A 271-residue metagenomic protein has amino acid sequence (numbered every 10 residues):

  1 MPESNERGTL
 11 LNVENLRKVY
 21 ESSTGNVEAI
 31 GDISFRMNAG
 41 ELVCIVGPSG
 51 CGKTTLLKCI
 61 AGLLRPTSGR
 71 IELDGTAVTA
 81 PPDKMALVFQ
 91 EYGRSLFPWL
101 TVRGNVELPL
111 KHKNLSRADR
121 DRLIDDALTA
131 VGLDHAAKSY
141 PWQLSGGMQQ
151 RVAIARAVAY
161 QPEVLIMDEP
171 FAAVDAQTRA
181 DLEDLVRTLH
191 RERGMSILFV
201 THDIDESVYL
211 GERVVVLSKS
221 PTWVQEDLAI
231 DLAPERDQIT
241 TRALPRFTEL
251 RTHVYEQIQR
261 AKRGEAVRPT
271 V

Functional and structural regions predicted by a protein language model:
V46-P48: The feature captures the beta-strand-to-loop junction immediately N-terminal to the Walker
A61: Helix-to-loop junction immediately C-terminal to a conserved catalytic motif
G69-P81: Conserved ABC transporter NBD signature motif
W99-L108: Short coil-to-helix segment of the ABC ATPase nucleotide-binding domain corresponding to the Q-loop/switch region
K111, A118-A136, T188: Conserved ABC ATPase "signature" region
S139-W142, Y160: Conserved signature/switch motifs of ABC ATPase nucleotide-binding domains
I154: Hydrophobic anchor residue at the start of the ABC signature
L165-D168: Catalytic Walker B motif of ABC-type/P-loop ATPase nucleotide-binding domains
